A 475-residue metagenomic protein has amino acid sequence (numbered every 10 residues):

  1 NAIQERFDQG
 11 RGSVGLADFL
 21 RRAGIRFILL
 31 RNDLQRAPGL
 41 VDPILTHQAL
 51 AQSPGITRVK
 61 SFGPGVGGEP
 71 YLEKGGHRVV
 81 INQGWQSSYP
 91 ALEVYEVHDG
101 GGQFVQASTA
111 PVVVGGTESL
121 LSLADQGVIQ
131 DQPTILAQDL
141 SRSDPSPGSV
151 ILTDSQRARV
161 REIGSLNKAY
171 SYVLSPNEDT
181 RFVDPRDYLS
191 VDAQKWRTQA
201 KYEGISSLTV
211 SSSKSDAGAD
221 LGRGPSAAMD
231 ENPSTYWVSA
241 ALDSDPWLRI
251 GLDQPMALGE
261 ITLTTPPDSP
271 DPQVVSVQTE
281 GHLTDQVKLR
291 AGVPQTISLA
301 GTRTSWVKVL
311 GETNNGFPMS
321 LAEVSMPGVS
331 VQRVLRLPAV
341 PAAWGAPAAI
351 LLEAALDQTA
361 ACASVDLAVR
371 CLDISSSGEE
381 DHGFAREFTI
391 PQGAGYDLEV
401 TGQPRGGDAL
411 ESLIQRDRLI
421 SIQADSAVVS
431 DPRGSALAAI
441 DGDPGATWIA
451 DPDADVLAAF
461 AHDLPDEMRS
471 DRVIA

Functional and structural regions predicted by a protein language model:
N1-A475: Extracytoplasmic
